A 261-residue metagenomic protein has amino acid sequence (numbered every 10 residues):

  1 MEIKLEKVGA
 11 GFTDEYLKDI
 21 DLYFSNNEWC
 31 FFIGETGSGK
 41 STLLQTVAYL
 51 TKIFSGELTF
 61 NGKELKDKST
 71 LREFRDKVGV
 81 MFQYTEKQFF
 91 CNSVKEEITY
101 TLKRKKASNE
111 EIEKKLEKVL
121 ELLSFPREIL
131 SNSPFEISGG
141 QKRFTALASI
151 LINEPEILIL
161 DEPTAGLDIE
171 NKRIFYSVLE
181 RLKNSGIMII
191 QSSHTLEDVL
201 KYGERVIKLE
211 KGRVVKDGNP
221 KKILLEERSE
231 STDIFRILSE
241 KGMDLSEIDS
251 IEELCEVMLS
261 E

Functional and structural regions predicted by a protein language model:
A48: Helix-to-loop junction immediately C-terminal to a conserved catalytic motif
G56-K66, F74: Conserved ABC transporter NBD signature motif
E111-E128: Conserved ABC ATPase "signature" region
S133-I137: Conserved ABC ATPase signature
L158-D161: Catalytic Walker B motif of ABC-type/P-loop ATPase nucleotide-binding domains
S193-H194: H-loop/switch region of ABC-family ATPase nucleotide-binding domains
L225-E261: ABC ATPase nucleotide-binding domains
